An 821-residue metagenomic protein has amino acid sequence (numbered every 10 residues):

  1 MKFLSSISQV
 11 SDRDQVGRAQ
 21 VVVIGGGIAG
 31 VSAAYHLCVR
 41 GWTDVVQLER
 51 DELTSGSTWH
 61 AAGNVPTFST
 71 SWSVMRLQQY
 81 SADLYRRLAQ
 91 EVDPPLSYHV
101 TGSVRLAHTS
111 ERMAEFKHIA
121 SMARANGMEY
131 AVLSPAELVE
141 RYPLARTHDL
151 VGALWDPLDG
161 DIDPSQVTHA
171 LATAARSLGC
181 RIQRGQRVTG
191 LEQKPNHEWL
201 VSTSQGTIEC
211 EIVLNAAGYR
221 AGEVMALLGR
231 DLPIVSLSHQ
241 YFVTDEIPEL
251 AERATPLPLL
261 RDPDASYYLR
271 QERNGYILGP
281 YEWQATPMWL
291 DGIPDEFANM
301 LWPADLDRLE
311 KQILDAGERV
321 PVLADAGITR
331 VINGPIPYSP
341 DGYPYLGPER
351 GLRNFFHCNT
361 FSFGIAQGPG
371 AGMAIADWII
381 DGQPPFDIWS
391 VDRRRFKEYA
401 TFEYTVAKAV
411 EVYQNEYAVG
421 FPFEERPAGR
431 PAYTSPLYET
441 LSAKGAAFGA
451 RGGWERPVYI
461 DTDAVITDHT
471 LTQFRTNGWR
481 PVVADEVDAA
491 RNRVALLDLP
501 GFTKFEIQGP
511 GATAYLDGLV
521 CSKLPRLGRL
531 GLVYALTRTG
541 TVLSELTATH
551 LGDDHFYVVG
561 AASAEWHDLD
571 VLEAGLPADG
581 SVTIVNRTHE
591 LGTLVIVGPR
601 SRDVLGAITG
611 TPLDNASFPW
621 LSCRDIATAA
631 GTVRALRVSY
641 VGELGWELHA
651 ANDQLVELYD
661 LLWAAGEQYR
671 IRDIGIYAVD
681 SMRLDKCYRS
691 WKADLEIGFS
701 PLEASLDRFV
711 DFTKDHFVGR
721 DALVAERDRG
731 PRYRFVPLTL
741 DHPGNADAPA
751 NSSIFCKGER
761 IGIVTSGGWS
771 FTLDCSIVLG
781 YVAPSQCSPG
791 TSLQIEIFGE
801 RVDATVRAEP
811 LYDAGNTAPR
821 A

Functional and structural regions predicted by a protein language model:
M1-V21, V39-T43: Extreme N-terminal leader/targeting segments of oxidoreductases
S32, G190-P303, K311-R319, E403-E425 (+2 more regions): Flavin-dependent oxidoreductases
C38-T58: Glycine-rich FAD pyrophosphate-binding loop
A62-T67, S103-R105, G229-T255, K311 (+5 more regions): Central beta-strand plus flanking loop segment that forms part of the substrate or channel wall within the catalytic
G63-R141, D264-L269, R273-G275, E296 (+3 more regions): Dinucleotide-binding Rossmann-like beta1-alpha1 core, especially the glycine-rich loop that anchors the ADP
R87, H99, H108-R184, T189-H197 (+3 more regions): Flavin (FAD/FMN) cofactor-binding and adjacent substrate-gating region of FAD-dependent oxidoreductase domains
D264, R273, D295-Y433: C-terminal catalytic lobe of FAD-dependent flavoproteins
F386-D387, V391-A821: Glycine/proline-enriched, intrinsically flexible loops and inter-domain linkers
